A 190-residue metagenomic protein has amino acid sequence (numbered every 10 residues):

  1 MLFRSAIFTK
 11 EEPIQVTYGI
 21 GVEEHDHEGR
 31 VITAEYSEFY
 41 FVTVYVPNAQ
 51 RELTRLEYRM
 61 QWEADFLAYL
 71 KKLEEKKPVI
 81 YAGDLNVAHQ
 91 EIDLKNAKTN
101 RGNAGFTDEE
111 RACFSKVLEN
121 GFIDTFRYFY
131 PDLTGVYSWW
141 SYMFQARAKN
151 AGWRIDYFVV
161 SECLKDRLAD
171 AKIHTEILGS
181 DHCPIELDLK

Functional and structural regions predicted by a protein language model:
M1-A49: Structured beta-strand-rich core segments of catalytic domains in phosphoester-bond hydrolases
F3-V16, V136, M143-D166: Conserved beta strand-loop-helix elements of the APE1-like EEP
K10, A34-S37, S161-E162, L187-K190: Active-site beta-strand termini and strand-to-loop segments that position acidic
E12-E23, I123-F126, L168-T175: Short secondary-structure junctions
G21-V22, P47-E63, K98-N103: Surface-exposed cleft-lining segments at the edges of enzyme active sites
A64-A151, I155: Metal-dependent phosphoesterases centered on the DNase I-like endonuclease/exonuclease/phosphatase
K172-K190: Surface polyanion/phosphate-binding segment centered on an Asp-His-Pro turn
